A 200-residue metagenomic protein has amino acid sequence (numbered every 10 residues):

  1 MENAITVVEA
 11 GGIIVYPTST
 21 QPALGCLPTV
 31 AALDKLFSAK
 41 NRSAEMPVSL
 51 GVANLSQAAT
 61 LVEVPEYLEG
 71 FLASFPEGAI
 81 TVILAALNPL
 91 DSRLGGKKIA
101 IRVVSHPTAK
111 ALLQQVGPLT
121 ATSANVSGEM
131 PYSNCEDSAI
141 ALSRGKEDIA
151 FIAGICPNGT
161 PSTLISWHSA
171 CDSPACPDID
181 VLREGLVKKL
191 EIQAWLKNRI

Functional and structural regions predicted by a protein language model:
M1-I200: Active-site-adjacent structural elements in enzyme catalytic cores
